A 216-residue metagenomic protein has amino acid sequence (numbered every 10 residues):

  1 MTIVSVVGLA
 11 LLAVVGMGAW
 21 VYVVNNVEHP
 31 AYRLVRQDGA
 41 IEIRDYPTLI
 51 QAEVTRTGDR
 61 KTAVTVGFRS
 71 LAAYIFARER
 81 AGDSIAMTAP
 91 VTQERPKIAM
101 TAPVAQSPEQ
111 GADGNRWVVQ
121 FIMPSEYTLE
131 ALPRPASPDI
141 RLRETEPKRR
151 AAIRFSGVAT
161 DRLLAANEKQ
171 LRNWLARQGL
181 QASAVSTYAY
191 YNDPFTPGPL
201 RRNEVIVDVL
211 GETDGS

Functional and structural regions predicted by a protein language model:
M1-S216: A solvent-exposed interaction/effector surface
